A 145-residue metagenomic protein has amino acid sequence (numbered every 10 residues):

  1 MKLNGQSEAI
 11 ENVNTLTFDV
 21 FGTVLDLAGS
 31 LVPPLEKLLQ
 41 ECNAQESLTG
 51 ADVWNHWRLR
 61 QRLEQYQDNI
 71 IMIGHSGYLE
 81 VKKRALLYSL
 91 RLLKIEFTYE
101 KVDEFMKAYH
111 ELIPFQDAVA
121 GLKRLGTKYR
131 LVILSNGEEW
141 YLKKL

Functional and structural regions predicted by a protein language model:
M1-L16, A28, K123, L134-L145: Asp-based, Mg2+/Mn2+-dependent phosphohydrolase catalytic module
E8-Q116: N-terminal helical cap/lid subdomain that shapes the substrate entry/recognition surface in HAD-like hydrolases
E100-E111, A118-L145: Substrate-recognition element of Asp-dependent hydrolases with the DxDx(T/V) motif
